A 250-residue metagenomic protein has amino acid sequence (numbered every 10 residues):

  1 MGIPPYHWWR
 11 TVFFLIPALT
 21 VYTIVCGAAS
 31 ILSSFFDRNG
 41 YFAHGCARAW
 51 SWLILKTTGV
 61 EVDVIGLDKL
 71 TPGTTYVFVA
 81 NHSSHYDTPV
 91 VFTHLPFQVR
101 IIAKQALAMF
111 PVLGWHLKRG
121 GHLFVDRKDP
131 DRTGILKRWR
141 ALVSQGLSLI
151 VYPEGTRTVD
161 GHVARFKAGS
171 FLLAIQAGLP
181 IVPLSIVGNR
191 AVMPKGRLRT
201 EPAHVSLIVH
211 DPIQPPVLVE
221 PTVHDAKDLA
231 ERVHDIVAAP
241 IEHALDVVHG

Functional and structural regions predicted by a protein language model:
M1-F35, Y41, G45, D68-T71 (+1 more regions): Membrane-interfacial terminal anchoring regions of lipid-handling membrane enzymes
G2, G134-G250: Non-catalytic C-terminal accessory region of glycerolipid acyltransferases and related lyso-lipid remodeling enzymes
C26-H44, R48, L55-T58, P72-D129: Catalytic core of membrane glycerolipid acyltransferases/transacylases, capturing the structured, soluble-facing
T58-I65, R132-T133, N189-V192: Short gly/ser/thr-rich secondary-structure transition/capping motifs
V64-L67, G73, F110, T133-L136: Structural motif corresponding to alpha-helix initiation and N-cap regions
G66, A80-H82, A103-K104, Y152-E154 (+1 more regions): A secondary-structure boundary/capping signal
